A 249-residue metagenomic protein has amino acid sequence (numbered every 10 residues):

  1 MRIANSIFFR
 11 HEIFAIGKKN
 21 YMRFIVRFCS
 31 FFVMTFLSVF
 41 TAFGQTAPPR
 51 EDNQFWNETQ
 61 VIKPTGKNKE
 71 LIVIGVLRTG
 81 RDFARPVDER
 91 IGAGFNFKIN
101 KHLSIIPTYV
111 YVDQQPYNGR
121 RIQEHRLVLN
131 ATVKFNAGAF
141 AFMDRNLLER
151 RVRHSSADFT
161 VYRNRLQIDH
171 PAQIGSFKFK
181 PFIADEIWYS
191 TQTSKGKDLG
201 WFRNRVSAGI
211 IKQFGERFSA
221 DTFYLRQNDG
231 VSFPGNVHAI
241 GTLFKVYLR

Functional and structural regions predicted by a protein language model:
M1-P48, L248: Bacterial Sec-dependent N-terminal signal peptides
T46-I99, S104: Start-of-domain marker
N53-F55, V87-E89, Q123-L127, D158-N164 (+2 more regions): Residues that define the transmembrane beta-barrel architecture of outer-membrane proteins
K63, F97, V133-F135, H170-A172 (+2 more regions): Residue-level signature of outer-membrane beta-barrel architecture
K67-V73, H102-P107, G138-F142, I174-F179 (+1 more regions): Repeated loop/turn-to-beta-strand initiation elements of outer-membrane beta-barrel proteins
V76-D82, V110-N118, E149-S155, W188-S194 (+2 more regions): Sequence/structural signature of outer-membrane beta-barrel proteins
R85-A139: Hydrophobic/aromatic-rich structural module bridging two neighboring secondary-structure elements via a short loop
A131, N236-R249: Outer-membrane beta-barrel "beta-signal"
